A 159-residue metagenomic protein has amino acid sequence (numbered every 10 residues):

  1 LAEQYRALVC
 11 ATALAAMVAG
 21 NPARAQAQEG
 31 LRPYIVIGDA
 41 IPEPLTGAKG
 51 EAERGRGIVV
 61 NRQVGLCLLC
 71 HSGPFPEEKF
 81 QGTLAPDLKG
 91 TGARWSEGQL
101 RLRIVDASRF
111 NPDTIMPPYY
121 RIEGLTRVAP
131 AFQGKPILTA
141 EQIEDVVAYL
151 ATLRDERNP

Functional and structural regions predicted by a protein language model:
L1-V9: Bacterial N-terminal signal peptides that target proteins for export
V9-A19: Bacterial N-terminal signal peptides
N21-Q26: Sec/Tat signal peptide C-region and signal peptidase I cleavage site
E29-R62, R157-P159: Electrostatic cytochrome c docking/interface patches
T46-K49, I58-V60, L68, S72-R109 (+1 more regions): Gly/Gly-Pro-rich "capping" loops immediately C-terminal to redox-active cysteine motifs in periplasmic/lumenal
K49, E53, N61, R94 (+1 more regions): Soluble non-cytosolic domains of exported or imported proteins
G65: Cys/His-enriched microdomains
G98, L102-R103, Y119-P159: C-terminal capping alpha-helices of c-type cytochrome domains
